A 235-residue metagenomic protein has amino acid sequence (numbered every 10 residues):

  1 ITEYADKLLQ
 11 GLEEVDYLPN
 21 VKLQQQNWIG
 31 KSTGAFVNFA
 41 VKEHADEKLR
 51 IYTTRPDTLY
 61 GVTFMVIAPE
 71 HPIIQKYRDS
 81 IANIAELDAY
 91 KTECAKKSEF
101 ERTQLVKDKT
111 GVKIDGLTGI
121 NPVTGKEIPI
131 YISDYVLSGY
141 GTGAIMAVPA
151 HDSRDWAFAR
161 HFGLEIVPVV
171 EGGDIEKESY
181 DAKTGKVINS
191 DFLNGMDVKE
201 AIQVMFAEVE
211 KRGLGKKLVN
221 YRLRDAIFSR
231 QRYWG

Functional and structural regions predicted by a protein language model:
I1-L49, P56, A144-G235: Residue patterns forming the tRNA-binding/recognition surfaces of aminoacyl-tRNA synthetases and related DALR
I1-S32, A68-I114: Amphipathic alpha-helical
N20-R50, K97-K126, I130-Y131, A226: Flexible, glycine/threonine-enriched loop-and-boundary segments that flank and lead into catalytic domains of large
L49-I73, R232-W234: Conserved phosphate/anionic-ligand binding catalytic regions in large, soluble enzymes, centered on
T54, P69, P122, I132-Y135 (+1 more regions): Fold-independent oxyanion-binding glycine-rich loops and adjacent beta-strand/coil segments at enzyme active sites
K76-D174: Catalytic alpha/beta core of large soluble enzyme barrels
